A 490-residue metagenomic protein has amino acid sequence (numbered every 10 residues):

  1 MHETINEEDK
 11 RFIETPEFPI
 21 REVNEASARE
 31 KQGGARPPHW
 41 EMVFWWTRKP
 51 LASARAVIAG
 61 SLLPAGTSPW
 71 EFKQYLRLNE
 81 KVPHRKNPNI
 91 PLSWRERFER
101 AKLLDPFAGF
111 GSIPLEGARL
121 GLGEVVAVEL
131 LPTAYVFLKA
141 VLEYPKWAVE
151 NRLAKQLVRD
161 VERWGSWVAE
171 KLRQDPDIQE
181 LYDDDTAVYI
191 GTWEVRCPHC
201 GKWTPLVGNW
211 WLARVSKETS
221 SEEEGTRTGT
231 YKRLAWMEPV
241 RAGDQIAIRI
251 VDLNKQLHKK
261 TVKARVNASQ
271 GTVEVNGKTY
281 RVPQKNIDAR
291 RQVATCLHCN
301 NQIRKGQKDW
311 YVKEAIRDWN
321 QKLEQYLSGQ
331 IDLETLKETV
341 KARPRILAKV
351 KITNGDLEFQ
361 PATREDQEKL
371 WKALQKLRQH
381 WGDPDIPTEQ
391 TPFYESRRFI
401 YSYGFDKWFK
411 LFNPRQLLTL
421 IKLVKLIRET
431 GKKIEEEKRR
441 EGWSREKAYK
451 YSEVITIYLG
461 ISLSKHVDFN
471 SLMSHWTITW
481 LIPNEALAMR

Functional and structural regions predicted by a protein language model:
H2-L103, P114-R490: Nucleic-acid modification enzymes, centered on SAM-dependent nucleic-acid methyltransferases
P106: Conserved beta-strand/loop positions that form the S-adenosyl-L-methionine
F110-G111: Conserved SAM/SAH-binding loop
